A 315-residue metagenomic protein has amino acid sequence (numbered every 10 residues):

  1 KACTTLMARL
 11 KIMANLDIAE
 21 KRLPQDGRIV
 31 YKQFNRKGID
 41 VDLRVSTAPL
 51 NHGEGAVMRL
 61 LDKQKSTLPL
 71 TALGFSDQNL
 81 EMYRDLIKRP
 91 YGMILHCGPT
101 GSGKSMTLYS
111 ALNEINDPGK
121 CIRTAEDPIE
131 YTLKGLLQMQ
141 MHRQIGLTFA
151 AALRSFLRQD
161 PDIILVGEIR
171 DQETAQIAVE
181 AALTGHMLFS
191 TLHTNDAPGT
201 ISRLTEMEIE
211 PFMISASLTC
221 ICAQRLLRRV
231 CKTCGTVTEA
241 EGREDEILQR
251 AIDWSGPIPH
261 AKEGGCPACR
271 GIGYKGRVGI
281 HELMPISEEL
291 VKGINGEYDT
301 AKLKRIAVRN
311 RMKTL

Functional and structural regions predicted by a protein language model:
K1-L315: Short, flexible helix-loop junctions that flank or precede catalytic/ligand sites
